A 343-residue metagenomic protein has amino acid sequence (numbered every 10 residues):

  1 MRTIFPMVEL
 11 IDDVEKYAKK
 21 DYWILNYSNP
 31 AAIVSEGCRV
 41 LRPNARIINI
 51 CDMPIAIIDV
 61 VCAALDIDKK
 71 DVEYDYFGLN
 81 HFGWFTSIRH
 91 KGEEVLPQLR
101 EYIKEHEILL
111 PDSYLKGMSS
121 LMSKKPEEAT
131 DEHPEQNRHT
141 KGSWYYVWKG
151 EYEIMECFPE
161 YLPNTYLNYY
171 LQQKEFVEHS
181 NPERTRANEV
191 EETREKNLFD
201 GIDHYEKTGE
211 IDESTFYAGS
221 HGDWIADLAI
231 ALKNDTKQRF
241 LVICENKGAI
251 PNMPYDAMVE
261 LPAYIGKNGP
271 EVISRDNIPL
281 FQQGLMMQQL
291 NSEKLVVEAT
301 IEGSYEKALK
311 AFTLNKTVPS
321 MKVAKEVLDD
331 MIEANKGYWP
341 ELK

Functional and structural regions predicted by a protein language model:
M1-R42: Rossmann-fold NAD(P)-binding glycine/threonine-rich loop
I24-Y27, N49-I50, F240-L241: A structural signal for short, well-ordered beta-strand segments and their strand-loop junctions that often border
N29-A32, I50-M53, F77-L79: An acidic- and aromatic-residue-enriched active-site/binding cleft used to recognize and process polar
A31-S35, I57, G248-P251: Flexible loop/turn segments at secondary-structure boundaries
E36-V40, V60-C62, T86-I88: Short acidic, glycine/serine/threonine-rich loops at helix termini
V40-A45, G92-V95: A glycine- and small-aliphatic-rich helix-loop capping segment at beta-alpha/alpha-beta transitions that lines
N44-L65: Acidic, His- and aromatic-enriched active-site or binding-groove loops in soluble protein domains that engage sugars
A63-K343: Long, compositionally biased stretches enriched for glycine and/or charged residues
